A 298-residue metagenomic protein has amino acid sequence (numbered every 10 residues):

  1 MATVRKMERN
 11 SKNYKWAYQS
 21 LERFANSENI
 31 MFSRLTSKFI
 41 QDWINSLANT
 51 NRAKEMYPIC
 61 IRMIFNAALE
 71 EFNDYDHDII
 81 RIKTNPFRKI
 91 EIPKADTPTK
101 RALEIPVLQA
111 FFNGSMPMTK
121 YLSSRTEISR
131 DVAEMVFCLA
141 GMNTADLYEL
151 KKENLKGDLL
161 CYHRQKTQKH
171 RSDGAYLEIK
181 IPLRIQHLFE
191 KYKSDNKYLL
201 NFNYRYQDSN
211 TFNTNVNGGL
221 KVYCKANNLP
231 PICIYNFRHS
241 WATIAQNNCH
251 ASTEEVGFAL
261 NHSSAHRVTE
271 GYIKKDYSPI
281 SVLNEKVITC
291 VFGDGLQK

Functional and structural regions predicted by a protein language model:
M1-A48: Basic/aromatic-enriched alpha-helical hairpins
S20, N49-R88, M142: N-terminal DNA-binding recognition helix of tyrosine site-specific recombinases/integrases
R88-I128: Long, amphipathic, Lys/Arg-enriched alpha-helical "connector/arm" segment
E134, C138, M142-A145, N215 (+1 more regions): C-terminal catalytic core of tyrosine-transesterase DNA break-rejoin enzymes
E149-L188: Conserved tyrosine-mediated DNA breakage-rejoining catalytic core shared by Y-recombinases
E153-C161, P230-P231, H250-G271, D294-K298: Short, polar N-cap/turn motifs at the start of nucleic acid-interacting alpha helices
R164-K169, L260-I288: Catalytic-site neighborhood detector that most strongly recognizes the C-terminal catalytic loop/helix of tyrosine
I181-P230: Active-site/catalytic core of tyrosine-dependent DNA strand-transfer enzymes
